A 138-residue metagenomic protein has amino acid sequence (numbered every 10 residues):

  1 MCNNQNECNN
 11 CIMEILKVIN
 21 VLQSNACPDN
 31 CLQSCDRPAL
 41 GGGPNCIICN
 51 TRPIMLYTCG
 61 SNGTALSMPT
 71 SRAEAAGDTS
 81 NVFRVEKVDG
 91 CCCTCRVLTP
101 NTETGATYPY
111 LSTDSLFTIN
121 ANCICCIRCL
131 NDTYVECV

Functional and structural regions predicted by a protein language model:
M1-E86, T94-V138: Short glycine-rich, low-complexity segments
